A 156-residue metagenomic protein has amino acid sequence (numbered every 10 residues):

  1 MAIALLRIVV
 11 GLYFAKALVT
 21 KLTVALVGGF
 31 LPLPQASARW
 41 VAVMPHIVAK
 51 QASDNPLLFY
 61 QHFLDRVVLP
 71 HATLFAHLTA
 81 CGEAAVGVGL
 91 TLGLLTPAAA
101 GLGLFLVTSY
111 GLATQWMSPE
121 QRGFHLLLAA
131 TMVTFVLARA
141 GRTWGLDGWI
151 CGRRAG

Functional and structural regions predicted by a protein language model:
M1-A85, L92-G156: Extended, low-polarity transmembrane helix blocks
